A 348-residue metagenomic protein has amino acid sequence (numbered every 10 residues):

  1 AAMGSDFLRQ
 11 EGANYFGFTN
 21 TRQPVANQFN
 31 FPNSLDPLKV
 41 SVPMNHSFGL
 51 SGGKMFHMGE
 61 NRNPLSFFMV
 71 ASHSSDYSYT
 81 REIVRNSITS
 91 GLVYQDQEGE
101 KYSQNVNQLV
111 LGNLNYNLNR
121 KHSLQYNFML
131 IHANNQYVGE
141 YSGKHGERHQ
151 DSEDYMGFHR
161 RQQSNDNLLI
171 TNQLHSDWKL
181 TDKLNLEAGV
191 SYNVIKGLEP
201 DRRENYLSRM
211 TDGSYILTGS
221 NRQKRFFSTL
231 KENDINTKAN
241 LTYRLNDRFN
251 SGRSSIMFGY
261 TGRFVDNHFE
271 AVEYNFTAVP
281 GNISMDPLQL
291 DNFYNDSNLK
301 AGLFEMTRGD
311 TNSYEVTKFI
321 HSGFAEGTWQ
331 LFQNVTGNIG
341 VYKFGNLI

Functional and structural regions predicted by a protein language model:
A1-F18, S72-V84, A133-Y137, I195-L207 (+2 more regions): Short, solvent-exposed beta-strand-terminating loops
A1-M44: N-terminal, post-signal-peptide soluble/periplasmic segments of Gram-negative outer-membrane pore/transport systems
A1-T19, K101, F158-Q163, S255 (+3 more regions): Short intrinsically disordered, low-complexity coil segments enriched in acidic
A26-N45, V93-L109, G157-I170, R222-D234 (+2 more regions): Outer-membrane beta-barrel proteins
F31-G139: Transmembrane beta-barrel wall of Gram-negative outer-membrane proteins
H57-P64, K144-E153, N246-S251: Intrinsically disordered, low-complexity coil segments
R81-V93, E140-D154, R202-D212, V272-N282: Flexible, surface-exposed loop regions and adjacent strand-edge segments of Gram-negative outer-membrane beta-barrel
N115-A133, R161-I348: Face-selective signature of the C-terminal outer-membrane beta-barrel domain
